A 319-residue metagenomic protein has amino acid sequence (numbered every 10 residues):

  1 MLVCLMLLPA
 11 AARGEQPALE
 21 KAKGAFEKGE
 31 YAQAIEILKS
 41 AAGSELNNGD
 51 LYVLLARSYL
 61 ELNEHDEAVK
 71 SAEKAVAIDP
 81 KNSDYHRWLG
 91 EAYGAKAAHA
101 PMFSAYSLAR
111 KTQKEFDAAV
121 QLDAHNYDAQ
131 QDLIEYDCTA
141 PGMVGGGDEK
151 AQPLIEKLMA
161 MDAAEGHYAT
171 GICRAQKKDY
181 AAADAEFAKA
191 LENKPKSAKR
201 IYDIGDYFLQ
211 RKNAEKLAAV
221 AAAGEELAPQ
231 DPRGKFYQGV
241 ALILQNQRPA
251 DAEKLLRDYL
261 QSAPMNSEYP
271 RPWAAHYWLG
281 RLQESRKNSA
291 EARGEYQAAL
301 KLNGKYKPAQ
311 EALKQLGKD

Functional and structural regions predicted by a protein language model:
L7, A11-R57, E61, K318: N-terminal leader/linker segments that initiate helical-solenoid repeat arrays
Q16, D50, R57, D84 (+8 more regions): Start-of-helix register in tetratricopeptide repeats
K23, R57, E91, A98 (+7 more regions): Residue-level recognition of tetratricopeptide repeat
E27-K28, E61-L62, A95-M102, T139-A140 (+5 more regions): Register position in tetratricopeptide repeats
S44, I78, L122, L158-M161 (+4 more regions): Structural marker of alpha-solenoid helical repeat scaffolds
L54-R57, W88, D132, A169 (+5 more regions): Canonical tetratricopeptide repeat
